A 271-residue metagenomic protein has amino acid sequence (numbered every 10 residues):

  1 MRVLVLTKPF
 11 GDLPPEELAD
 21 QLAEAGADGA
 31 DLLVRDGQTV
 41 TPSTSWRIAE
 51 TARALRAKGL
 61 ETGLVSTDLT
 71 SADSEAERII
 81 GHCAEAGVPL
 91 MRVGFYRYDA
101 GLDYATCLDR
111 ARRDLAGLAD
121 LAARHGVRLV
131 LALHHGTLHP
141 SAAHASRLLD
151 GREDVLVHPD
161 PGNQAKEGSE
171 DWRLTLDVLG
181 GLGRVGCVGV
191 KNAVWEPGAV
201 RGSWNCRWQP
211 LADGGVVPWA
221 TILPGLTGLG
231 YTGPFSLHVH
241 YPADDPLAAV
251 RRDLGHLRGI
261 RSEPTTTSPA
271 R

Functional and structural regions predicted by a protein language model:
V3-T7, A30-L32, T62-T67, M91-V93 (+4 more regions): Hydrophobic faces of well-ordered beta-strands that scaffold small-molecule active sites in alpha/beta enzyme cores
P9-G11, V34-D36, D68-S71, F95-D99 (+4 more regions): Active-site-proximal loop/turn and secondary-structure-junction residues that shape catalytic pockets, frequently
E16-D20, E24, A57-E61, T70-P159 (+1 more regions): Active-site acidic/histidine proton-transfer and metal-coordination neighborhood in alpha/beta enzyme cores
A19, D120-V216, T267-S268: Acidic/histidine-rich catalytic cores of soluble enzymes
D31-A52, D99-L102: Glycine-rich, proline-tolerant flexible connector loops at the mouths of alpha/beta enzymes
S43-E50, A76-R78, Y104-A116, A142-S146 (+3 more regions): Charged helix-capping and loop-helix junction motifs
S236-P246: A short, acidic, flexible beta-alpha connecting loop/helix-capping segment that sits on the rim of active
P246-T266: C-terminal helical cap(s) of enzyme catalytic domains, especially alpha/beta-barrels
